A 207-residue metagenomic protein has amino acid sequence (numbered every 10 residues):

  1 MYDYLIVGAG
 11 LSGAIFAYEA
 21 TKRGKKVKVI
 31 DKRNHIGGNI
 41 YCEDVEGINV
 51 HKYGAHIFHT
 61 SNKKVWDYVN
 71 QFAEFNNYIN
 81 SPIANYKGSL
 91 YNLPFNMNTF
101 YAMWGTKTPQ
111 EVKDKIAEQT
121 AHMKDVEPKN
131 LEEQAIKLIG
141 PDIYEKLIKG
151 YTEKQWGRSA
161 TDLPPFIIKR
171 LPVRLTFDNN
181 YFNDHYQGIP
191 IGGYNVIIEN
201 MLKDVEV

Functional and structural regions predicted by a protein language model:
Y2-V29: N-terminal Rossmann-like FAD-binding beta1-loop-alpha1 element of flavoenzymes
L11-S12, N34-I36, N98, E153-K154: Short, solvent-exposed loop/turn segments at secondary-structure junctions
A20-K22, Y68-F72, I198-E206: Alpha-helix C-terminal capping segments
T21-E46: Glycine-rich FAD pyrophosphate-binding loop
K26, N49, E74, E206-V207: Conserved beta-strand segments of alpha/beta enzyme cores
E46-H122: Dinucleotide-binding Rossmann-like beta1-alpha1 core, especially the glycine-rich loop that anchors the ADP
K87-Y91, M97-V207: Active-site/ligand-binding neighborhood in enzyme catalytic cores
